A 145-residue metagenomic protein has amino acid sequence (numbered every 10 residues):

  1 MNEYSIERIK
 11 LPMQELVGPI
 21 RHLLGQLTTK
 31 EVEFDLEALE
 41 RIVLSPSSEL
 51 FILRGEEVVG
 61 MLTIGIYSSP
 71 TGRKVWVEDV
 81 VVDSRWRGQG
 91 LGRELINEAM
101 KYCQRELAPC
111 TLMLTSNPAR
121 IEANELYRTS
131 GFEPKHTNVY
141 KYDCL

Functional and structural regions predicted by a protein language model:
M1-Q14: Conserved N-terminal entry element of GNAT/NAT acetyltransferase domains
P19-L23, A38, E94, E98: Alpha-helical elements of Rossmann-like donor-binding domains used by nucleotide-donor carbohydrate transfer enzymes
T29-L50: Active-site rim helix/loop that mediates acceptor-substrate recognition in acyltransferases
I52, E57-I66, W76, V81: Conserved beta-strand in the GNAT
E78, D83, R87, N117: Residue-level recognition of the GNAT/N-acetyltransferase active site
V82, G88-K101, E125, T129: Conserved acetyl-CoA-binding loop-helix of GNAT-fold acetyltransferases
R93, P118-H136, K141-Y142: Conserved active-site alpha-helix within GNAT-family acetyltransferase domains
C103-S116: Conserved GNAT acetyl-CoA-binding A-motif
